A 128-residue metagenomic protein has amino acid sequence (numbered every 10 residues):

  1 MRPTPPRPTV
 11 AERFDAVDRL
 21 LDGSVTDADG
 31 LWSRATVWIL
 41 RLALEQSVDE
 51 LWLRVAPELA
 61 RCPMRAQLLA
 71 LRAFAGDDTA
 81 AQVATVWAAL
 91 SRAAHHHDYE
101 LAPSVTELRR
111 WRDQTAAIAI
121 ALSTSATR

Functional and structural regions predicted by a protein language model:
M1-L31, T124-R128: Charged alpha-helical initiation segments
M1-P3, E58-R128: Long, charged low-complexity segments
P8, E12, A35, I39 (+2 more regions): Alpha-helix boundary/N-cap detector
E12-R19, W38, L42-Q46, A84-R92 (+2 more regions): Generic structural signal for well-ordered, non-membrane alpha-helices
L21-V25, S47, Q67-L69: Amphipathic alpha-helical interface segments
S33-A56: Hydrophobic alpha-helical packing segments in soluble, helical-rich domains
